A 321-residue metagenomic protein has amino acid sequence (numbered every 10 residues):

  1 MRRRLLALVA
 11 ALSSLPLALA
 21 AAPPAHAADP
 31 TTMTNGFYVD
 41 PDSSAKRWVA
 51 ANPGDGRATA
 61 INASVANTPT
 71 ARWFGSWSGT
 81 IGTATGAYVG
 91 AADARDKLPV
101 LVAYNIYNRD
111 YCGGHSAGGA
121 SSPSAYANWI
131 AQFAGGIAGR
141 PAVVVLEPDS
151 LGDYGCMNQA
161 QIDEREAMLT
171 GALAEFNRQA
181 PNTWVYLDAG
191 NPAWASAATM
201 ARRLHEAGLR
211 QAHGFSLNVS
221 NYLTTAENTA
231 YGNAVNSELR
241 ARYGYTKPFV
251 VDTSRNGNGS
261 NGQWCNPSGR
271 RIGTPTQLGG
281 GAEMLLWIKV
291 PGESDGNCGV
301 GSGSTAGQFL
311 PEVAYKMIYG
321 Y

Functional and structural regions predicted by a protein language model:
M1-A27: Secretory targeting and sorting signals
R4, A21-P24, A63-R72, L173-F176 (+2 more regions): Solvent-exposed, charged interface segments at domain starts and junctions
L15-L17, A160, A201, C265: Residues in and immediately flanking transmembrane alpha helices
D29-G136, V290-A314, I318-Y321: N-terminal carbohydrate-binding/catalytic regions of secreted carbohydrate-active enzymes
D29-T34, V39-A66, Q179, G190-Y315: Surface-exposed substrate-engagement region within the catalytic domains of secreted or surface-exposed extracellular
G36-V39, A71-G75, L98-A103, P141-E147 (+5 more regions): Structural recognition of the beta-strand scaffold that forms the well-ordered cores of secreted hydrolase catalytic
G79-G82, A87-V185, T199, R203-L204 (+1 more regions): Substrate-binding cleft of extracellular glycoside hydrolase catalytic domains
